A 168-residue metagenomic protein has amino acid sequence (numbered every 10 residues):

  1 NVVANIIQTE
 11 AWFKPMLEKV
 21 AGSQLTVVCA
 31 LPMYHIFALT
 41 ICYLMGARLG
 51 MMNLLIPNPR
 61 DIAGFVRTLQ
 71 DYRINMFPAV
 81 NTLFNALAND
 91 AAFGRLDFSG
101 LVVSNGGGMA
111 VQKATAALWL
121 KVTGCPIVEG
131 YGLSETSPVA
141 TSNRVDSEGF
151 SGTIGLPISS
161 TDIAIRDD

Functional and structural regions predicted by a protein language model:
N1-V2, V27, M33, L69 (+4 more regions): Conserved S/T- and glycine-rich ATP-binding loop of Class I adenylate-forming
V3-T26, Y34-N75, D90: Conserved AMP-binding/adenylation subdomain of ANL enzymes
L31-H35, D168: AMP-binding (ANL) adenylation modules
R48-M51, I74-A79, A88-G149, D162: Gly/Ser/Thr-rich phosphate-binding loop
G152-I158: Short Gly/Pro-enriched turn/cap motifs at secondary-structure boundaries
A164-R166: Hydrophobic beta-strand positions
